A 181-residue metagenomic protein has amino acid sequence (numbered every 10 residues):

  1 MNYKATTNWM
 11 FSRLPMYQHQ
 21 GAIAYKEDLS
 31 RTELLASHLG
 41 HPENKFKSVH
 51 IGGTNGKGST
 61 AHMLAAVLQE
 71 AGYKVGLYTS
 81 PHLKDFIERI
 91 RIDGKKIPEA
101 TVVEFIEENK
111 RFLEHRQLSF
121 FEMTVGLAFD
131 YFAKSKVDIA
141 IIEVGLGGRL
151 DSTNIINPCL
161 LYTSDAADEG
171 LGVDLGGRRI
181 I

Functional and structural regions predicted by a protein language model:
M1-G52, T60-H62, A66, E70-A71: Short functional linear segments
A22-L29, E33-F46, E70-I156: ATP-dependent carboxylate-amine ligase catalytic core
H50, R91, Y162: Conserved beta-strand segments that form the floor/walls of ligand-binding pockets within enzyme and binding domains
K57: Conserved lysine of the Walker
I142, D168-E169: Short stretches within intrinsically disordered, low-complexity N-terminal or propeptide regions
P158-L160: Inter-motif core of Ras-like GTPase G domains
Y162-D168: Conserved small/polar residues in nucleotide/adenosyl-binding loops
V173-I181: Hydrophobic alpha-helical segments, chiefly the membrane-spanning helices and signal/signal-anchor peptides
